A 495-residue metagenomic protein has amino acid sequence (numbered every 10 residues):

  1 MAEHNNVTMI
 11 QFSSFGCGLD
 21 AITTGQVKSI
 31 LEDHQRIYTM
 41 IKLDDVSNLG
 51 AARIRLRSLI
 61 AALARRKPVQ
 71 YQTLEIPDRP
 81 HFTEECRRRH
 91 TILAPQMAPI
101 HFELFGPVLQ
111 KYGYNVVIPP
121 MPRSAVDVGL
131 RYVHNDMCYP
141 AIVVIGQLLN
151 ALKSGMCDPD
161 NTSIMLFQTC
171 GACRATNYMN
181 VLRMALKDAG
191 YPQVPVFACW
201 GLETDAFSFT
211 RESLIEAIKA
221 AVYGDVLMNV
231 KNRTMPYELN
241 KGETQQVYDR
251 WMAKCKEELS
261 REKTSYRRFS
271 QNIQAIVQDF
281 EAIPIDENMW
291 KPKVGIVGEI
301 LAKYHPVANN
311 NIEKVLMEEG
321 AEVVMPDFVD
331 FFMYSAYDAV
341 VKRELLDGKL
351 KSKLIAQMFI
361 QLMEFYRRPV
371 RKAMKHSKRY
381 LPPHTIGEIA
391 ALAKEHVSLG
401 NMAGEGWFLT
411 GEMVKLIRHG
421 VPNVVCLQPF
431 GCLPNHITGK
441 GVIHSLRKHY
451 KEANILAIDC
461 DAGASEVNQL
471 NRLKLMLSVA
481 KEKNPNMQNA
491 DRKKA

Functional and structural regions predicted by a protein language model:
M1-A495: An N-terminal assembly and electron-transfer interface module characteristic of large anaerobic redox and radical
